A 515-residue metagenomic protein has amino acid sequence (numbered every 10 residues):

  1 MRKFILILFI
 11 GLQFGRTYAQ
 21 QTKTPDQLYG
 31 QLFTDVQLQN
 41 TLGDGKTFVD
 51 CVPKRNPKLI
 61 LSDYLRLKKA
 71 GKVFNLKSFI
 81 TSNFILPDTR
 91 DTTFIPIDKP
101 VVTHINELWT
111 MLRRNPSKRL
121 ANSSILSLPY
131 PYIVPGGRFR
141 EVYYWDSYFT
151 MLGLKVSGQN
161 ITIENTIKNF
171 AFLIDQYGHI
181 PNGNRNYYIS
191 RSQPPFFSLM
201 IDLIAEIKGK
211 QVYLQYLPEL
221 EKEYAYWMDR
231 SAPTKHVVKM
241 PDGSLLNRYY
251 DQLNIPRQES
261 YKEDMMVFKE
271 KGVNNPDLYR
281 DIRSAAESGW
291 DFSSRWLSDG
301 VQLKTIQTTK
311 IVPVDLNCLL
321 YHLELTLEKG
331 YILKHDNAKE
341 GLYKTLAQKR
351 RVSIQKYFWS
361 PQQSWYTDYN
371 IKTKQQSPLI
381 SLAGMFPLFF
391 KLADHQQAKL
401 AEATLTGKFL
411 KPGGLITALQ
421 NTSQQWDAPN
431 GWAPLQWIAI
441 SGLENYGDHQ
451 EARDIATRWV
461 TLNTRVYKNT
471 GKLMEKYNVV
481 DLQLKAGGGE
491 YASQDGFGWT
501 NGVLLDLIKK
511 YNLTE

Functional and structural regions predicted by a protein language model:
M1-Q20: Bacterial Sec-dependent N-terminal signal peptides
L28, D35-F139, N165-A171, Y177-I180 (+4 more regions): Extended glycan-interaction surfaces of carbohydrate-active proteins
Y143-F170, A383-D394, Q436-H449: Alpha-helical support elements that line or immediately flank enzyme active sites and cofactor-binding pockets
I174-Y216, Q494: Aromatic/His-enriched, Gly/Pro-containing loop or helix-boundary segments that lie immediately adjacent to catalytic
I204-Q215, L327-L342, Y446-Q450: Inter-helical turn/loop segments and adjacent helix faces that build the functional surface of alpha-helical bundle
L220-Y224, E340-F358, A456-W459: Short amphipathic alpha-helical coiled-coil/interface segments
Q307-K334, Q425-I438, G442-Q450: Long, repeat-rich segments with strong aromatic
